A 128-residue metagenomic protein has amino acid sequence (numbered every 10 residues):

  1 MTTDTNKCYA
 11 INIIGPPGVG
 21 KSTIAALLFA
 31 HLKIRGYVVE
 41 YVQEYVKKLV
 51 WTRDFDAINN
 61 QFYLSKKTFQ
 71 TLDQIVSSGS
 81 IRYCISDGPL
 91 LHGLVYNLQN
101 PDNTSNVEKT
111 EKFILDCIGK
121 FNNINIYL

Functional and structural regions predicted by a protein language model:
T2-A10: Phosphate-binding P-loop
I13: Hydrophobic anchor at the beta1->P-loop junction of P-loop NTPases
G18: Walker A (P-loop) phosphate-binding loop of P-loop NTPases
K21: Conserved lysine of the Walker
I24: Hydrophobic positions on the alpha1 helix immediately C-terminal to the Walker A/P-loop
F29-Q70: Conserved substrate/cofactor phosphate-moiety recognition/catalytic segment in nucleotide-dependent phosphotransferases
R53-S105: Conserved nucleotide-sensing/catalytic segment adjacent to the nucleotide-binding pocket in NTP-handling enzymes
P89-L128: ATP-dependent NMP and nucleoside kinases share a basic, alpha-helical "lid"
